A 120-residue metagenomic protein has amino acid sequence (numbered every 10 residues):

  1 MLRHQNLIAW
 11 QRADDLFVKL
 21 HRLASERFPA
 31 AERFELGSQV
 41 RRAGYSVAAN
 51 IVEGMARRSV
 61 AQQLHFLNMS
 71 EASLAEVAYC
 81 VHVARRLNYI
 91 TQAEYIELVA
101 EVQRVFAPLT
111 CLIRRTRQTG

Functional and structural regions predicted by a protein language model:
M1-G120: Amphipathic alpha-helical assembly/interaction segments
